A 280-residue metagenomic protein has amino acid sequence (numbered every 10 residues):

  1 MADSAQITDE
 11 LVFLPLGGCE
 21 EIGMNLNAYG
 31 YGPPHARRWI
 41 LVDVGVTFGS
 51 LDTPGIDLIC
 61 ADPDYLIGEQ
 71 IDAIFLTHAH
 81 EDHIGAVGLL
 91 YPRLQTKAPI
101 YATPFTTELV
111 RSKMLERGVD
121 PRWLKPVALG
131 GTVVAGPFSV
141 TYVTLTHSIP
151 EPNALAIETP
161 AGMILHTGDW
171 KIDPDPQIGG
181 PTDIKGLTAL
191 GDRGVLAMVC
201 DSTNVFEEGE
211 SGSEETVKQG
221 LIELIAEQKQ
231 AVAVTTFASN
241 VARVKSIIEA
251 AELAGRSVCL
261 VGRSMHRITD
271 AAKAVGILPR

Functional and structural regions predicted by a protein language model:
A2-F75, H80-R280: His/Asp/Glu-rich metal-coordinating catalytic cores of metallo-dependent phosphodiesterases/hydrolases acting on
